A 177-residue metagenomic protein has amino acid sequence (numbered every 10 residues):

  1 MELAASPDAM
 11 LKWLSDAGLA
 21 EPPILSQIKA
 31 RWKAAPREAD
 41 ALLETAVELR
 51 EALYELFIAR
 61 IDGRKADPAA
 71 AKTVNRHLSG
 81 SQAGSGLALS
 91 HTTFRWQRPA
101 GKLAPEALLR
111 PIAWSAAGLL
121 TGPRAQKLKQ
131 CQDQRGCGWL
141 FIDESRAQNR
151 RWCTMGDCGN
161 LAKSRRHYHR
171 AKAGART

Functional and structural regions predicted by a protein language model:
M1-Q130, T177: Short helix-coil boundary/hinge micro-motifs
S15, H169-K172: A generic structural signal for secondary-structure junctions that act as hinges or helix/strand caps at the edges
R31, H167-H169: Alpha-helix termini
W96-R98, D143, R170: Intrinsically disordered, low-complexity regions enriched in small/polar residues
A107-R165, K172-T177: BZIP DNA-binding basic region
